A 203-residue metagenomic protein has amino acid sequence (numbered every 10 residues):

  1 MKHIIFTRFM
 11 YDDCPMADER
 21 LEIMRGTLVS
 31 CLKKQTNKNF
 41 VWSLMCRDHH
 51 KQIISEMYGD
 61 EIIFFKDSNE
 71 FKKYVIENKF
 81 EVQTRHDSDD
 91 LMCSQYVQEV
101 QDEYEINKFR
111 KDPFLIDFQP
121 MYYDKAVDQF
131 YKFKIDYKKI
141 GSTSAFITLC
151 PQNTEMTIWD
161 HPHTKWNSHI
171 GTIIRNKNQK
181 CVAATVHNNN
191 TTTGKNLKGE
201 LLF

Functional and structural regions predicted by a protein language model:
M1, F9, E19, G26 (+4 more regions): Catalytic phosphate/metal-binding cores of nucleic-acid and nucleotide-processing enzymes, i.e., regions that mediate
K2-T7, C31-L32, F40-L44: Hydrophobic targeting segments
H3-L21, Q35: A conserved hydrophobic helix/loop-capping motif in glycosyltransferases and polysaccharide synthases
R20-N39: Short, acidic, metal-binding catalytic loop of nucleotide-sugar glycosyltransferases
K38-H49, F65-K66: Short beta-strand/loop segment that forms part of the nucleotide-sugar
H50-M57: Acidic helix N-cap motif at the loop->helix transition within catalytic regions of sugar-transfer enzymes
K72-N78, T84, L91-I174: Conserved catalytic core of nucleotide-sugar-dependent glycosyltransferases
M121-V127, R175-F203: Active-site donor/metal-binding and catalytic loop motifs of nucleotide-sugar-dependent glycosylation enzymes
